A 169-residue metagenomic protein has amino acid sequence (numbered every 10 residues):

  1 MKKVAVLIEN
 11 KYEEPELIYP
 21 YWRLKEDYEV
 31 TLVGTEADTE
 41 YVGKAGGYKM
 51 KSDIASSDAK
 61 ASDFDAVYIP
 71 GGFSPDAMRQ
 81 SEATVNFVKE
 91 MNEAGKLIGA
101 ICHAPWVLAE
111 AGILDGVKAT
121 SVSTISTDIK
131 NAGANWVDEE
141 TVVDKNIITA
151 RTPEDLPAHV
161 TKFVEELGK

Functional and structural regions predicted by a protein language model:
M1-A94, I98, V107-I113, D128-K169: Extended, subdomain-level signal for the structured scaffold at the beginning of enzyme domains
T31-T35, I101, K118-V122: Short internal beta-strands
A83, S121-T124: Short acidic-hydrophobic sequence patches enriched in Asp/Glu that either
H103-W106, T124: Alpha-helix/helix-capping structural signal
